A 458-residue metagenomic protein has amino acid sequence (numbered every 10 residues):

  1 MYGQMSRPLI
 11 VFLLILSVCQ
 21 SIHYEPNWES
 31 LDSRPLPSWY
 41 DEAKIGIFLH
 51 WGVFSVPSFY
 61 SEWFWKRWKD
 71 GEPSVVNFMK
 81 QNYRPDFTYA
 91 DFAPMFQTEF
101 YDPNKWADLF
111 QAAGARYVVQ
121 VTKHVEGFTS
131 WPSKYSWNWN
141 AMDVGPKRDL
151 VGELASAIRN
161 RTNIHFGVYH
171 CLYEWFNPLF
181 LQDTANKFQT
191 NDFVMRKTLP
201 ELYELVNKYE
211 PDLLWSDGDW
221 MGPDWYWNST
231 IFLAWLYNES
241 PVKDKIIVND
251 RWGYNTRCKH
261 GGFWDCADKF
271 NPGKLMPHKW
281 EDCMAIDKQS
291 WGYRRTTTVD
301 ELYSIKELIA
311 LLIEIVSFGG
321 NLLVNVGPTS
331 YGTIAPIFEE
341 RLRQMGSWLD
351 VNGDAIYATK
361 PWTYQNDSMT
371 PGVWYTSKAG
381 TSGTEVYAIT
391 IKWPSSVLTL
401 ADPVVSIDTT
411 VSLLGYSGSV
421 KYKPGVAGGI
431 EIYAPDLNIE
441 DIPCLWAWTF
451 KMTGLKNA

Functional and structural regions predicted by a protein language model:
M1-G3: N-terminal secretory signal peptides that target proteins for export/translocation
S6-S21: Cleavable N-terminal signal peptides of Sec/SRP-targeted secreted and luminal proteins
C19-A458: Mature catalytic domains of secreted/periplasmic carbohydrate-active enzymes
